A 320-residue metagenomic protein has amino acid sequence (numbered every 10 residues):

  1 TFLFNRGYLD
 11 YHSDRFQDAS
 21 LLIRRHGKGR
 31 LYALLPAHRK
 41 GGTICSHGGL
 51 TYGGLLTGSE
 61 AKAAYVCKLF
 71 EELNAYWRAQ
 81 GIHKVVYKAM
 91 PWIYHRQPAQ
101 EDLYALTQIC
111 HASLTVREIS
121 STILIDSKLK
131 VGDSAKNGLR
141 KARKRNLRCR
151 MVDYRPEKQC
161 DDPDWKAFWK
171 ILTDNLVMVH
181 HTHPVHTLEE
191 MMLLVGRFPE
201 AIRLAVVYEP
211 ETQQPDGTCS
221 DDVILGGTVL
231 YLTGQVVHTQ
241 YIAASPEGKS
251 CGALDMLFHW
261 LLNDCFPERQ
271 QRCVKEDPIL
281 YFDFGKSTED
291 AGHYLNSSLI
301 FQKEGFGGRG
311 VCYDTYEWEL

Functional and structural regions predicted by a protein language model:
T1-K28, Y32-T43, M90-G248: A conserved beta-strand-loop-helix scaffold within acyl/acetyltransferase catalytic domains
F16-D18, A79-I82, Q270, D277-I279: Short, high-confidence coil segments that cap the C-terminus of an alpha-helix and link into the following beta-strand
L22-R24, L34-L35, K68-E72, A201-L320: Aromatic (often tryptophan-rich) hydrophobic motifs at membrane interfaces
G48-L50, V116, V311: Short, solvent-exposed loop/turn segments at the edges of secondary structure
G48-R96: A gly/proline- and charged-residue-enriched helix-loop-helix capping module
Y87, F168, K303: A residue-level signal for conserved active-site and pocket-lining positions in enzyme catalytic cores
